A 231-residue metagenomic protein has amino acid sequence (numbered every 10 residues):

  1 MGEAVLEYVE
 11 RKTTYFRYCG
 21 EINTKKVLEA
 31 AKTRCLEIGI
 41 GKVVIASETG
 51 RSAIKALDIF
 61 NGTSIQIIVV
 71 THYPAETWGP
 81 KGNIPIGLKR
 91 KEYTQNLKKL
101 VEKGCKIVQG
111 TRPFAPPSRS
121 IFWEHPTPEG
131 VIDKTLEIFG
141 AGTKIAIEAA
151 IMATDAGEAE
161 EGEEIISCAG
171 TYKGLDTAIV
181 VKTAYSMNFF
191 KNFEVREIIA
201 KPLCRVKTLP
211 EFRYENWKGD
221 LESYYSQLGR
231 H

Functional and structural regions predicted by a protein language model:
G2-H231: Conserved mixed alpha/beta catalytic, RNA-binding, or beta-rich assembly cores of soluble enzyme, regulatory
